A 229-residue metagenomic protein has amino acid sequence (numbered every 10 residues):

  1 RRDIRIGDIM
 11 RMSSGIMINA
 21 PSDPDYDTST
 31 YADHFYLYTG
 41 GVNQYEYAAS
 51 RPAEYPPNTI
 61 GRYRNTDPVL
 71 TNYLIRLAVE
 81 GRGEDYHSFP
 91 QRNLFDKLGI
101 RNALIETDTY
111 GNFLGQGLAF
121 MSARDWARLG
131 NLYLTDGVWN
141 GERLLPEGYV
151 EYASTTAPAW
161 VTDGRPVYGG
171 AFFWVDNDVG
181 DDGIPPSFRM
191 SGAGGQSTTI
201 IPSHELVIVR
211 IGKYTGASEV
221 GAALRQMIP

Functional and structural regions predicted by a protein language model:
R1-I100, A123-A127, N131-G137: Active-site-adjacent helix/loop patches that line small-molecule binding or acyl-intermediate pockets
R1-I4, T39-G41, E54, F120 (+3 more regions): Extracellular/periplasmic catalytic domains that process cell-envelope and extracellular macromolecules
R2-R5, D67, G115, S122-D125 (+4 more regions): Residues that flank catalytic or metal-binding motifs in active/ligand-binding sites
T30-D33, D108-M121, G169, W174-D176: Carbohydrate-binding/catalytic loop surfaces
Y55-R64, L114-F120, M190-S197, T215: Solvent-exposed loop and edge beta-strand segments that line ligand/cofactor-binding and catalytic clefts
P90-R92, D96-V150, S154-P158: Flexible, glycine-rich surface segments
I100-T107, E151-I208: Active-site Gly/Thr loop motif
S218-P229: Short, gly/Ser/Thr-rich active-site loops of penicillin-recognizing serine hydrolases
